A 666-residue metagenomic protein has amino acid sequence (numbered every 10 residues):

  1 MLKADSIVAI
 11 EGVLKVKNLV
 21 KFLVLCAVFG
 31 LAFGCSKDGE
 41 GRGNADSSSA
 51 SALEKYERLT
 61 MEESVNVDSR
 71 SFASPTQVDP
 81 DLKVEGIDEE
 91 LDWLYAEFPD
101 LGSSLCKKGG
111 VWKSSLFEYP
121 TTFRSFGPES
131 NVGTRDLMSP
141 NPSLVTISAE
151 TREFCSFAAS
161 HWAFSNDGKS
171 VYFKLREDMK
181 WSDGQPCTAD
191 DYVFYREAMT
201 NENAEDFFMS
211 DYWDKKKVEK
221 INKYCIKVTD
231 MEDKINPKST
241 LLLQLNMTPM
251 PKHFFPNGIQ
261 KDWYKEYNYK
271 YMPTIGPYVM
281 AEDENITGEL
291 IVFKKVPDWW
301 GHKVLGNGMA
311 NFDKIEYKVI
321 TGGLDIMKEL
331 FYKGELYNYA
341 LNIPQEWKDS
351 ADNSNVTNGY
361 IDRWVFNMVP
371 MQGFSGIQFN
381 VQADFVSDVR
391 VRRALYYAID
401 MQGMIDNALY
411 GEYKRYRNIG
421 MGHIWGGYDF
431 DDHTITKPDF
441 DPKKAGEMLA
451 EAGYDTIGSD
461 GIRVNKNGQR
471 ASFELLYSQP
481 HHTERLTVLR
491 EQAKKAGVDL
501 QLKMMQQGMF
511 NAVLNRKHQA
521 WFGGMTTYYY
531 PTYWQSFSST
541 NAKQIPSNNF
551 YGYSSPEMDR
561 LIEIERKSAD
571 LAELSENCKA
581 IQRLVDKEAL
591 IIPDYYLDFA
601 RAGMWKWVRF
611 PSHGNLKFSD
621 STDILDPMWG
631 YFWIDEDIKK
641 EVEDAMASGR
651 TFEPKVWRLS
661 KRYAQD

Functional and structural regions predicted by a protein language model:
E11, L105-K107, M209-Q260, E266-N268 (+2 more regions): Surface-exposed binding/hinge segments that line and control ligand-binding clefts or catalytic entry sites
D38, M199, E205-D206, K217-K220 (+7 more regions): Extracellular/periplasmic solute-recognition and catalytic clefts
G39-A50, Y95-A96, G288-I291, F374-S375 (+4 more regions): Detector for C-terminal structural segments
A52-T60, H161-E205, K227, M327-L330 (+1 more regions): Aromatic- and charge-enriched surface segment that lines or borders ligand/interaction sites
P80, I87-D100, G110-N166, E197 (+2 more regions): N-terminal lobe/hinge region of extracytoplasmic solute-binding protein
N131, R135-E150, L245-K314, L324-D325 (+2 more regions): Gly/Pro-rich hinge or "lid" segments in bacterial periplasmic/extracellular proteins
T188-Y195, K223-T229, P277, N311-K314 (+7 more regions): Alpha-helical secondary-structure segments
E266-Y267, W299-D352, R490, D499-G508: Ligand-site clamp/hinge motif
